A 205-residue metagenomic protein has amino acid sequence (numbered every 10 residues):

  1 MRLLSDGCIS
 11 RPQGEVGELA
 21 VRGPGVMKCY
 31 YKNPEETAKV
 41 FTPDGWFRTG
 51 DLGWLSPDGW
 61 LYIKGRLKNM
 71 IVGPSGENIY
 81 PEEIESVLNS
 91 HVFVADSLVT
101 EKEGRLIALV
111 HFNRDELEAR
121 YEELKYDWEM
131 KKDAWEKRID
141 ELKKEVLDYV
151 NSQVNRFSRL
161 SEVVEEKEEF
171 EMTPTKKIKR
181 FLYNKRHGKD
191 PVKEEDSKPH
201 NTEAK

Functional and structural regions predicted by a protein language model:
R2-L3, E18-A20, R48, W54 (+4 more regions): Structured core elements
C8, G59, L88, A108 (+2 more regions): Residue-level signal for inorganic ion chemistry
I9-G14, E18-G73, S90: Conserved ATP-binding/catalytic segment of the ANL
E15, K64, E101-K125, N151-E166: Conserved loop-to-beta-strand segment in the C-terminal subdomain of adenylate-forming
V26, W60-N89, E116-K137, R156-S161: Adenylate-forming
L52, P57, S90-D115: C-terminal boundary motif of the adenylate-forming
D96, G104, E145-A204: Conserved C-terminal "lid"/linker of ANL adenylate-forming enzymes
Y126, L142-L147: Short amphipathic alpha-helices in soluble, non-transmembrane regions that often serve as interface/regulatory elements
